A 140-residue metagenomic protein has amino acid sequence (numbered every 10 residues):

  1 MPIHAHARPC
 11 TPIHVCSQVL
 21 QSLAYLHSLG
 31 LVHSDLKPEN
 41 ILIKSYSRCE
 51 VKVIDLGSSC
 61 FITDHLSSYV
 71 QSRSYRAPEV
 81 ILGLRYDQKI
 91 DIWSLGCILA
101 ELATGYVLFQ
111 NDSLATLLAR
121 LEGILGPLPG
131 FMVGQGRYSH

Functional and structural regions predicted by a protein language model:
V15-C16: Activation segment signature within eukaryotic-like protein kinase domains
H27-K44: Catalytic-loop of the protein kinase fold
L42-Q71: Activation segment/activation loop of eukaryotic-type protein kinase catalytic domains
G83-Q88: Activation segment
D91: Conserved catalytic-loop aspartate of Hanks-type protein kinases
L102-A103: Hydrophobic anchor on a C-lobe helix of Hanks-type protein kinase catalytic domains
P127-H140: C-terminal lobe substrate-recognition/regulatory segment of protein kinase catalytic domains
